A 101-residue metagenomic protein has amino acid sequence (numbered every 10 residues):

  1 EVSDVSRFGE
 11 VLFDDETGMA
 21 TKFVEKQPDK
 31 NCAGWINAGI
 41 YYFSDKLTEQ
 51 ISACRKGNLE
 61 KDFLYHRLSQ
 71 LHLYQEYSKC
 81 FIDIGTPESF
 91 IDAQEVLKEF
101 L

Functional and structural regions predicted by a protein language model:
S3-V5, T17-L101: Catalytic-core segments of class I nucleotidyltransferases/pyrophosphorylases that form NMP-activated intermediates
L12-D14: Well-ordered beta-strand positions
